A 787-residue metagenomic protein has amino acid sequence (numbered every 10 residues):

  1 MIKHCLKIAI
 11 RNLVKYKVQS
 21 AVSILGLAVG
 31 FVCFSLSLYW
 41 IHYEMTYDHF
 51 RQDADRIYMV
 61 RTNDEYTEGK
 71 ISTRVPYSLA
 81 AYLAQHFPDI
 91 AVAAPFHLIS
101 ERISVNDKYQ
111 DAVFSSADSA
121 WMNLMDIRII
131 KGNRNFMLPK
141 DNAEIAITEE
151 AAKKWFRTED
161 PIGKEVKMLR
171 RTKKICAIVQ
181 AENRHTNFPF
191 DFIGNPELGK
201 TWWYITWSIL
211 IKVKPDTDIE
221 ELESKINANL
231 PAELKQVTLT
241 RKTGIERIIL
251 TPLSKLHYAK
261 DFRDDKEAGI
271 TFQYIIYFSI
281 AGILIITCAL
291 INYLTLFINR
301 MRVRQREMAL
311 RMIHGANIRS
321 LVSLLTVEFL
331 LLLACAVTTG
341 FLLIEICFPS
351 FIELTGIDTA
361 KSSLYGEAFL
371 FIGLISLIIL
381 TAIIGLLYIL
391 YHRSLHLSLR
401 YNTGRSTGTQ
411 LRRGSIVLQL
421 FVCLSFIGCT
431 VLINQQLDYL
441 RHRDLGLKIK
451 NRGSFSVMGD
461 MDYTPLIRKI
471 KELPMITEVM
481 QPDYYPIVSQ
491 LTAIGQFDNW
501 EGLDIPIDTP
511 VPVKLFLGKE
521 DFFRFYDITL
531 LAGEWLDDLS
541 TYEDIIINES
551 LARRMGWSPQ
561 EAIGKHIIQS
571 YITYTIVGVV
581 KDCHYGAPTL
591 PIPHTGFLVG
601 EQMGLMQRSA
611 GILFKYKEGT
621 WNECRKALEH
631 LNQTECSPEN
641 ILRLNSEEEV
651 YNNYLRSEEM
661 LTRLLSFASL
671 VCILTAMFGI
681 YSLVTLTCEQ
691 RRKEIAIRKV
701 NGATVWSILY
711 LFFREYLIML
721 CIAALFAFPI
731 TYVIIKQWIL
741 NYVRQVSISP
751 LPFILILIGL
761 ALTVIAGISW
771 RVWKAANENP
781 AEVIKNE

Functional and structural regions predicted by a protein language model:
K3-L6, R11, K15, Q19 (+8 more regions): Membrane-helix entry/capping segments
L6-V14, V18, V22, G26 (+4 more regions): Intracellular coupling helices
L13, S23, E44, V60 (+27 more regions): Generic structural signal for small/hydrophobic residues in well-ordered secondary structure, especially within
K15-H42, G269-R306, A334, L411-Q436 (+3 more regions): Hydrophobic alpha-helical transmembrane segments of multi-pass inner-membrane transport and secretion
V32, L36, I249, F329-S394 (+2 more regions): Small-residue-rich transmembrane alpha-helices
S37-R102, S115, I205-L210, E223-K225 (+5 more regions): Membrane-proximal extracellular/periplasmic loop immediately following the first transmembrane helix
D118-K131, I145-I270, R468, E472-N653: Mid-to-C-terminal secondary-structure elements that act as membrane-proximal/extracytoplasmic interface segments
